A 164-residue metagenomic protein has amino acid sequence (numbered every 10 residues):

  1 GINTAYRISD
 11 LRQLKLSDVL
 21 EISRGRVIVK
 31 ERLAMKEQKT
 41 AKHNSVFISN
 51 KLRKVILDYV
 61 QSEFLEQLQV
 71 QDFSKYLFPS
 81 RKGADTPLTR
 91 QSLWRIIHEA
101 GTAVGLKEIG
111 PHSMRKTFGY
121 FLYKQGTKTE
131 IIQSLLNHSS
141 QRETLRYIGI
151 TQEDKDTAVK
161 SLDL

Functional and structural regions predicted by a protein language model:
G1-S9, Y120-K124: Short pre-functional
A5, S9-L14, I132: Alpha-helix N-cap/helix-start motif at helix boundaries, enriched for small hydrophobics
Q13-L52: Conserved tyrosine-mediated DNA breakage-rejoining catalytic core shared by Y-recombinases
V19-E21, K107, K128-I148, E153: Short, polar N-cap/turn motifs at the start of nucleic acid-interacting alpha helices
Q38-D58, S74-H98: C-terminal catalytic core of Y-nucleophile DNA break-rejoin enzymes
W94-S134: Short, basic (Lys/Arg/His-rich) helix/loop patches that form interaction surfaces in the mid-to-C-terminal regions
G149-L164: DNA/chromatin major-groove-contacting recognition/catalytic segments
